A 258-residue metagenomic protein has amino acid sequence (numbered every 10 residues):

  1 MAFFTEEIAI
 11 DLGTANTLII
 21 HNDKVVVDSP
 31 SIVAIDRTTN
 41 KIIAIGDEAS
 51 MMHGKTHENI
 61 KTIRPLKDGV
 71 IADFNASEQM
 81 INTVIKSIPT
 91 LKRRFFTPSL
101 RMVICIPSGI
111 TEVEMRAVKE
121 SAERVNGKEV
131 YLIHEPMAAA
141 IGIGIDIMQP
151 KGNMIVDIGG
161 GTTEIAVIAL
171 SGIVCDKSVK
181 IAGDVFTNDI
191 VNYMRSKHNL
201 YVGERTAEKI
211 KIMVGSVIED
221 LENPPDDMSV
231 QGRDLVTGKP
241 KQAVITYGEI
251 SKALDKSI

Functional and structural regions predicted by a protein language model:
M1-I158, A166-I258: Nucleotide/phosphate-binding catalytic cleft detector across ATP-hydrolyzing and phosphate-transferring enzymes
